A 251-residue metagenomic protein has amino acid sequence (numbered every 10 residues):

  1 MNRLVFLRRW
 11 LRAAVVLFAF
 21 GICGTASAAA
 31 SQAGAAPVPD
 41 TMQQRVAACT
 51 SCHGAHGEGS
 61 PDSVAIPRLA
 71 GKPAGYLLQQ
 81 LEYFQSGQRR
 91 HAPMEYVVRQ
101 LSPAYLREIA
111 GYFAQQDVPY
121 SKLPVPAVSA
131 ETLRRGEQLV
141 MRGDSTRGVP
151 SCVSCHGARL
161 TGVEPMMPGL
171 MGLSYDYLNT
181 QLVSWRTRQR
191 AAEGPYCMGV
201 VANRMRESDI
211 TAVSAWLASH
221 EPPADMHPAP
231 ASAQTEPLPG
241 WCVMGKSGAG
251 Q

Functional and structural regions predicted by a protein language model:
N2-V15: Bacterial N-terminal signal peptides that target proteins for export
R12-T25: Bacterial N-terminal signal peptides
S31-V46, A55, R89-T161, T187-Q251: Flexible coil segments in periplasmic/lumen-exposed cytochrome c-class electron-transfer proteins
P37-H91: The feature marks the first
V64-R68, E95-V98, P165-M167, A202: Short, recurring structural edge motifs at helix starts
A65-K72, P168-D176: Short cysteine/histidine-rich metal-coordination sites, predominantly Zn2+-binding motifs
L81-F84, L101, L182: Fold-core signature of tandem repeat domains
L160, M171-L182: Alpha-helical membrane segments in multi-pass integral membrane proteins
